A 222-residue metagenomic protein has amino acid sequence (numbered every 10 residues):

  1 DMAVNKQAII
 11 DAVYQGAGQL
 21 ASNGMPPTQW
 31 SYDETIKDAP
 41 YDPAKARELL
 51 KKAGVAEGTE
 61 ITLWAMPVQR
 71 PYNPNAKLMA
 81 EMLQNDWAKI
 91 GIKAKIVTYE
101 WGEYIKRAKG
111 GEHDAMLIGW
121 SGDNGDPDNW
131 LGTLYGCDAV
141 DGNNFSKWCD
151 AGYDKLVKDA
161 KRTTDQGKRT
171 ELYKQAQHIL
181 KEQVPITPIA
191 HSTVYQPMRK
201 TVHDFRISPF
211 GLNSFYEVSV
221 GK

Functional and structural regions predicted by a protein language model:
D1-E34, N75-Q84, K89, W101-K222: Detector for C-terminal structural segments
M2, A39, V68-Q69, W101: Short beta->alpha junction loops/turns
A12-V13, I36, L63-P74: Short beta-strand->loop
A39, A76, V97: Charged, low-complexity surface patches
A39-D42, C149: Residue-level signature of the cytosolic catalytic core of signaling kinases
P43-W64: Immediate post-signal peptide segment of exported/extracytoplasmic ligand-binding proteins
V55-A56, D86-A94: Secondary-structure transition/capping motifs at alpha-helix termini and the adjoining loop/turn into the next element
G58-R70, A94-V97, D114: Short, well-ordered beta-strand elements
